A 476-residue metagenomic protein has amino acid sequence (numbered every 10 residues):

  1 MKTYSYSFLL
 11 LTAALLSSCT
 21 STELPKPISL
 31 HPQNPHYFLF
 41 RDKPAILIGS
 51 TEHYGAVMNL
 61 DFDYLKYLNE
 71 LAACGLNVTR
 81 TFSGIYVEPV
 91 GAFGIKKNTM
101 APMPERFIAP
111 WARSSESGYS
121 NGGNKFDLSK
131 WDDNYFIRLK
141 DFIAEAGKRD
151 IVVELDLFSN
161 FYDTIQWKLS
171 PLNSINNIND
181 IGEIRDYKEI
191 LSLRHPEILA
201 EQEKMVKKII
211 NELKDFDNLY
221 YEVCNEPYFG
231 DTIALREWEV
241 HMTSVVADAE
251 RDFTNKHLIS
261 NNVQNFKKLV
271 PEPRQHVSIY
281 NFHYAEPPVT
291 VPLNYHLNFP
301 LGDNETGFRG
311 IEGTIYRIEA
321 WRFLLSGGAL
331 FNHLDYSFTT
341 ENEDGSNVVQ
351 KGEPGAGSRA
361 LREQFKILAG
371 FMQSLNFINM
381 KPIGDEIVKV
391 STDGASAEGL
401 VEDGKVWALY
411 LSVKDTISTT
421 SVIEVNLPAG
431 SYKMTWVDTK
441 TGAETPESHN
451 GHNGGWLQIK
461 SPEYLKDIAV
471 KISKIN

Functional and structural regions predicted by a protein language model:
M1-F8: Bacterial N-terminal signal peptides that target proteins for export
S17-S18: C-terminal motif of bacterial Sec signal peptides marking the signal peptidase cleavage site
S21-L24: Bacterial Sec signal peptide processing site at the extreme N-terminus
P27, P32-V277: Active-site mouth of glycoside hydrolases
T51, N450-G451: A generic structural motif
E201-K204, F216-A360: Extracellular glycoside hydrolase catalytic/binding regions
Y316-S448, K460-N476: Aromatic- and carboxylate-lined catalytic core of secreted/periplasmic carbohydrate-active enzymes
G455-L457: Short strand-edge motifs at loop-to-beta-strand transitions and within beta-strands of extracellular beta-rich domains
